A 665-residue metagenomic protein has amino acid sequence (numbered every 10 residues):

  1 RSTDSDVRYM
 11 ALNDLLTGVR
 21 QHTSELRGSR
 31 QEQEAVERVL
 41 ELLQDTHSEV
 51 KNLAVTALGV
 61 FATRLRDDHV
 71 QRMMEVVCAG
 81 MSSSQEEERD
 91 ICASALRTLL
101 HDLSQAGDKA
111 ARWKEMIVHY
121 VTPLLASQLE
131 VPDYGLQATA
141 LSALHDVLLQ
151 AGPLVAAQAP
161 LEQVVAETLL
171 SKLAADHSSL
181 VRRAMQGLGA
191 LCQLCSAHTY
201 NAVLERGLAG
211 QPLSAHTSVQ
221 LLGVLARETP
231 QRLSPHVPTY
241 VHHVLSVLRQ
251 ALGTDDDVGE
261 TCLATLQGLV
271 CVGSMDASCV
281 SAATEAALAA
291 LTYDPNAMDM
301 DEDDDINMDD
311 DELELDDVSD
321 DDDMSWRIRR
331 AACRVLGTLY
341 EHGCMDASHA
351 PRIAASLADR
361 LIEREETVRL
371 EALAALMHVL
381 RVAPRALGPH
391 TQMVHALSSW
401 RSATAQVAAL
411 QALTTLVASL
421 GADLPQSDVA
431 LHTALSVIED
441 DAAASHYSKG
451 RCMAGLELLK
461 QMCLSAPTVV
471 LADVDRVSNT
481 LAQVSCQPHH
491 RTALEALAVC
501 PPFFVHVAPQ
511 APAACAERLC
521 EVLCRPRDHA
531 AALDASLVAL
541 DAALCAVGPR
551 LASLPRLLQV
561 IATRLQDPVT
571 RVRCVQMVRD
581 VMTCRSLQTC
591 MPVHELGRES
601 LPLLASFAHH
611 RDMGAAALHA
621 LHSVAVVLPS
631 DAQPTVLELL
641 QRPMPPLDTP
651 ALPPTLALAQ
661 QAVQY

Functional and structural regions predicted by a protein language model:
R1-H22, E41, Y293, D305-D323: N-terminal "cap/leader" segments of large eukaryotic alpha-helical scaffolds
T3-D4, T46-H47, S84-Q85, P132-D133 (+12 more regions): Short inter-helical turns and helix N-cap capping residues of alpha-solenoid HEAT/ARM repeat scaffolds
D14-R20, A57-R64, G80-M81, C92-S104 (+14 more regions): Hydrophobic residues within the alpha-helices of tandem HEAT/HEAT-like
E25-L43, D67-M81, D108-Q128, A156-K172 (+12 more regions): HEAT/HEAT-like alpha-solenoid repeats
E86-E88, C92-H198: Solenoidal tandem-repeat scaffolds enriched in leucines and small polar residues
L225, T229-A289, L336, A350-I353 (+4 more regions): Extended alpha-helical scaffold domains
C279-R327, A331-T338: Acidic, serine/threonine- and proline-enriched intrinsically disordered linkers and terminal tails in large eukaryotic
